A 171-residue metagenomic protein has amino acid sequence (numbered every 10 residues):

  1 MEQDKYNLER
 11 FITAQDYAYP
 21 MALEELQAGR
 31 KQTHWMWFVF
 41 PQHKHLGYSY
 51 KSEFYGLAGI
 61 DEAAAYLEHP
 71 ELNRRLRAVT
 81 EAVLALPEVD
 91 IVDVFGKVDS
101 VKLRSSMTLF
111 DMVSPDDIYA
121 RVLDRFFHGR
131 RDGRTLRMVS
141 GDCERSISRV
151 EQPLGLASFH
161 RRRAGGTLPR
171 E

Functional and structural regions predicted by a protein language model:
M1-P20, E144-S146, R163: Extreme N-terminal tail/first-helix region
T13-E25, L84-I91: Short amphipathic alpha-helical segments and their helix-coil junctions
E25-I60: Hydrophobic/aromatic-rich, well-ordered segments within soluble, folded domains that form packed cores
K31-F38, R75, D99-S106, I118-V122: Residue-level detector of well-ordered alpha-helical segments, enriched for hydrophobic/aromatic packing positions
H45-K51, D111-R121: Short helix-capping/linker segments at secondary-structure and domain boundaries
G56-R75, G129-T135, S140-E144: C-terminal end-helix/capping segment
A65-M112: Mid-chain, well-packed structural core segment of small domains
P115-P169: Charged phosphate-binding loop/patch that engages nucleotide di/tri-phosphates or the phosphate backbone of nucleic
